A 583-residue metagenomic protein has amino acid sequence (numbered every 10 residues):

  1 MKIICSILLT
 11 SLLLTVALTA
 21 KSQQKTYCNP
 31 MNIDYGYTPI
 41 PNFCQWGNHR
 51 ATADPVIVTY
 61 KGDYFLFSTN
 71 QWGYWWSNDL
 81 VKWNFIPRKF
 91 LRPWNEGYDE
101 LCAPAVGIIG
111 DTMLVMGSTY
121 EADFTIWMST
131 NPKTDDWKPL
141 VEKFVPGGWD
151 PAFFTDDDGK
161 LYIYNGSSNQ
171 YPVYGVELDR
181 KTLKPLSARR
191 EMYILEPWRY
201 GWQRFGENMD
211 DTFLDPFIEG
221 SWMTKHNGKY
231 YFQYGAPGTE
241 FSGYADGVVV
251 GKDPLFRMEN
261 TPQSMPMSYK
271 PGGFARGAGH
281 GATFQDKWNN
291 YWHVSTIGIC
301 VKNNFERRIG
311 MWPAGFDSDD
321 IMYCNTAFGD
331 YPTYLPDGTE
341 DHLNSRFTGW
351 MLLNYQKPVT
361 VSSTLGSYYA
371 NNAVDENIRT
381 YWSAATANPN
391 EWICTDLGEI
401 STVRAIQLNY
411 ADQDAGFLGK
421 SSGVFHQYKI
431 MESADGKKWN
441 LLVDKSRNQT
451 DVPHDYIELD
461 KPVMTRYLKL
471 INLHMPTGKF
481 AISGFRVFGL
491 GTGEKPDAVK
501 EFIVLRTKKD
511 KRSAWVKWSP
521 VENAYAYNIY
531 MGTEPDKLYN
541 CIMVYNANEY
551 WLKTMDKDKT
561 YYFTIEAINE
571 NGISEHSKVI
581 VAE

Functional and structural regions predicted by a protein language model:
I7-V16: Bacterial N-terminal signal peptides
Q23-F213, K225-G273, W288, T296-D341 (+1 more regions): Beta-rich carbohydrate-recognition and catalytic domains
D79, D253, S433-K438, M531-K537: Change "in extracellular beta-sheet-rich domains … of secreted and cell-surface proteins" to "in beta-sheet-rich domains
Y174-L186, D341-E376: Predominantly extracellular/luminal regions of secreted and cell-surface proteins, especially disulfide-bonded
D375-V443, P453-K500, K509, K517-S519 (+1 more regions): Aromatic, loop-rich ligand-recognition surfaces of beta-strand-rich domains
M431-E432, N523-I542, N546: Extracellular low-complexity, O-glycosylation-prone stalks/linkers
Q449-H454, M543-Y550: Short, solvent-exposed loop/turn segments in extracellular or other extracytoplasmic domains
L552-I573: Beta-strand-rich modules
